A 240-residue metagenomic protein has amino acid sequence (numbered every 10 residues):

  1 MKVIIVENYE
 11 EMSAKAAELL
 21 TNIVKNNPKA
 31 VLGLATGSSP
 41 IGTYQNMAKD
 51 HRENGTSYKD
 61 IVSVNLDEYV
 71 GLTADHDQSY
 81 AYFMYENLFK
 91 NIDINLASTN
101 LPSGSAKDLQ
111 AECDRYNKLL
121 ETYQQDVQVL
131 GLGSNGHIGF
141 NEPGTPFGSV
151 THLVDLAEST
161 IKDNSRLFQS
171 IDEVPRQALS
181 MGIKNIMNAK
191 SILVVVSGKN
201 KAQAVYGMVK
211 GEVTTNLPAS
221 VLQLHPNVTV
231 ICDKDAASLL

Functional and structural regions predicted by a protein language model:
M1-L32: N-terminal glycine-/serine-/threonine-rich phosphate-binding loop
N26-R52: Glycine-rich N-terminal segment of FAD-binding domains in flavoprotein oxidoreductases, spanning the beta-loop-helix
G33-G37, N65, P102-S103, V129-L132 (+2 more regions): Short beta-strand segments
N46-S57, Y80, P143-L153, G211-V213: A glycine- and small-aliphatic-rich helix-loop capping segment at beta-alpha/alpha-beta transitions that lines
T56-Q128: Ligand-binding beta-strand-loop-alpha-helix segment within the catalytic cores of soluble metabolic enzymes
Y123-S149: Glycine-rich phosphate-binding loop
G139-I183: Class I SAM-dependent methyltransferase SAM-binding "motif I" and its flanking Rossmann-like core
K184, N188-L240: ATP/nucleoside-binding phosphotransfer catalytic cores, i.e., glycine-rich phosphate-binding loops
